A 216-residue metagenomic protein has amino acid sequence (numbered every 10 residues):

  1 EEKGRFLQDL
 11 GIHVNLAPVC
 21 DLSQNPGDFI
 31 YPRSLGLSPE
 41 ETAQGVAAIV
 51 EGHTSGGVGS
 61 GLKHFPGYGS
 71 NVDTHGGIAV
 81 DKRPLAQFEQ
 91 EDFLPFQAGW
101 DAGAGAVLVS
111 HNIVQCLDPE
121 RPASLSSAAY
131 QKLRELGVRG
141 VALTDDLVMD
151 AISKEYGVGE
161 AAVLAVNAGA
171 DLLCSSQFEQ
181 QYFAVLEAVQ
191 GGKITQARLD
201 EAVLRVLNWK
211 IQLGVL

Functional and structural regions predicted by a protein language model:
E1-G11, L204: Active-site-adjacent structural elements in enzyme catalytic domains
E2, N15, I30, E41-A48: Residues forming well-ordered secondary-structure scaffolds
R5, S23-P26, Y68-V72: Short, well-ordered, mixed-charge alpha-helical segments that flank or form enzyme active sites
F6, L10, G52, W209: Short alpha-helical functional segments enriched in proximate histidine and acidic residues
H13-S23, L62-Y68: Short glycine-enriched loops at secondary-structure junctions
N25-L35, T74-G77: Surface-exposed, active-site-proximal loop segments in enzymatic domains
L37, E41-R198, R205: Second-shell residues forming the walls of enzyme active-site clefts
L207-L216: A short C-terminal boundary segment appended to hydrolase-like catalytic domains
